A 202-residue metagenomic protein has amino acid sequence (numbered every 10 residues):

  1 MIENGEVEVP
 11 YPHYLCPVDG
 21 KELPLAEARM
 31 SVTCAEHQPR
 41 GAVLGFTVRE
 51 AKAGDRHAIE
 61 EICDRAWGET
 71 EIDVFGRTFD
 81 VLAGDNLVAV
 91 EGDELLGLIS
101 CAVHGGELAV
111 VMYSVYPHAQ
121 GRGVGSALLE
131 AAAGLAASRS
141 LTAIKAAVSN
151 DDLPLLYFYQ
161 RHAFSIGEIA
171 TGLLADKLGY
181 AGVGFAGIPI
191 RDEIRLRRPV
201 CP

Functional and structural regions predicted by a protein language model:
P10-Y11, A26-R29: Flanking scaffold residues of small Cys/His-coordinated metal-binding clusters
C16, S31-C34: Short cysteine-rich clusters marking metal-coordination/redox-active sites
D19, H37: Short Cys/His-rich metal-coordination motifs, predominantly Zn2+-binding knuckles/fingers
A42-G54, I194, V200-P202: Conserved N-terminal entry element of GNAT/NAT acetyltransferase domains
F46, E50-H118, L129-E130: Acetyl-CoA-dependent GNAT
G121-G134, R161: Conserved acetyl-CoA-binding loop-helix of GNAT-fold acetyltransferases
S126, N150-A186: Conserved active-site alpha-helix within GNAT-family acetyltransferase domains
A136-S149: Conserved GNAT acetyl-CoA-binding A-motif
